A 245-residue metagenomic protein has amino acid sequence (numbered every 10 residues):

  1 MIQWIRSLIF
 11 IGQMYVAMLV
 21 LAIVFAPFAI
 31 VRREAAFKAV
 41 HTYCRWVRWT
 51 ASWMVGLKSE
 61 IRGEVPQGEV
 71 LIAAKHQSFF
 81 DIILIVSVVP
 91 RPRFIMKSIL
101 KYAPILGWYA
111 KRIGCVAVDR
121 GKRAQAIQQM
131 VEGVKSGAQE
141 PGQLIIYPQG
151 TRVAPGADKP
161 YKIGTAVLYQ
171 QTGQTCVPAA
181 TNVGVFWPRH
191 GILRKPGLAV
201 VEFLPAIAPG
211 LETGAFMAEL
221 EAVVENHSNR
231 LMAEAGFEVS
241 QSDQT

Functional and structural regions predicted by a protein language model:
W4, I127-T245: Non-catalytic C-terminal accessory region of glycerolipid acyltransferases and related lyso-lipid remodeling enzymes
I5-I30: A hydrophobic membrane-anchoring feature enriched in long, contiguous, low-charge segments that mark signal-anchor
L21-V40, S52-M54, E69-R123: Catalytic core of membrane glycerolipid acyltransferases/transacylases, capturing the structured, soluble-facing
W46-V70: A short, well-structured juxtamembrane/interface segment
A51-S52, A110, G137, Y169: A generic structural signal for well-ordered alpha-helical segments
I61, I72, F94, V201-F203: Generic preference for hydrophobic
Q67-E69, R91, P141, C176: A general structural motif
